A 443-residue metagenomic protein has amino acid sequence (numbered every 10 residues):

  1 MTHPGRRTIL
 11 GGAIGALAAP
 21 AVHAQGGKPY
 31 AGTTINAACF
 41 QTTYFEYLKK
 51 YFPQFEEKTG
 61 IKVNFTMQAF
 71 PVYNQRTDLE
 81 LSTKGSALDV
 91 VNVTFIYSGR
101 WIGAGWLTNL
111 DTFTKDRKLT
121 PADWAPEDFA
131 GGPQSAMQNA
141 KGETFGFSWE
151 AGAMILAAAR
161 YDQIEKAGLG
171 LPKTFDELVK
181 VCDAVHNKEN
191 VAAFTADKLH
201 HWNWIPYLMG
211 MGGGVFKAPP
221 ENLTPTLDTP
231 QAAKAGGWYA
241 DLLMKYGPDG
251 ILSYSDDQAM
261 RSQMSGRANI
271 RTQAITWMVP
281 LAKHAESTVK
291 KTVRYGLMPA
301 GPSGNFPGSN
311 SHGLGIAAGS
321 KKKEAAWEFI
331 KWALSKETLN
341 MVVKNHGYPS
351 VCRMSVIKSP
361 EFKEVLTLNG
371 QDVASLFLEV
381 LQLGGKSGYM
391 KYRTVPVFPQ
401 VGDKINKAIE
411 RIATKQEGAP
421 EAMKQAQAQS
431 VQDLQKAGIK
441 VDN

Functional and structural regions predicted by a protein language model:
M1-A16: N-terminal secretory signal peptides and thylakoid transit peptides that target proteins across membranes
A19, Q25, Q134-A151, I155 (+4 more regions): Extracytoplasmic/periplasmic solute-binding protein
G26-P29, F95-M154, K290-G296, V380: Hinge/lid segment of periplasmic solute-binding proteins
K28-G32, D111-D128, G213-K234, K283-T288 (+3 more regions): Short, solvent-exposed loop/beta-turn-alpha elements that line the ligand-binding surface or hinge of extracytoplasmic
Q54-F129, D162, K166-K173, S262 (+2 more regions): Extracytoplasmic "Venus flytrap"/periplasmic binding protein-like
M67, N139, S148, E221 (+1 more regions): C-terminal capping/gating helix-and-loop segments adjacent to ligand/active sites or protein-protein/ligand interfaces
K115-K118, T276-K290, G301-K404, V441-N443: C-terminal lobe and pocket-closing loops of periplasmic/extracytoplasmic Venus-flytrap solute-binding proteins
V181-V185, E221-S253, R294, M298: Glycine-centered hinge/linker elements that transmit conformational signals in sensory and ligand-binding systems
